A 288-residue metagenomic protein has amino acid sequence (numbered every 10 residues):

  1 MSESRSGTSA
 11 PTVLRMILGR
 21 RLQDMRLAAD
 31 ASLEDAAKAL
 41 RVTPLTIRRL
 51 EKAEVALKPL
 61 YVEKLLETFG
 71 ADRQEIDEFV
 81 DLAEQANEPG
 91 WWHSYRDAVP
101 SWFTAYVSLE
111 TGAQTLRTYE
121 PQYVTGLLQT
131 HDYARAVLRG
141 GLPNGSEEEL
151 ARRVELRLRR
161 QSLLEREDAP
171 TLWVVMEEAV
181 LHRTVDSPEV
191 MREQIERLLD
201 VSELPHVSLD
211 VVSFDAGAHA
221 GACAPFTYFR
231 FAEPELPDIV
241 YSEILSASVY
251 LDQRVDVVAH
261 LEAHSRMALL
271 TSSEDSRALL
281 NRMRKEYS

Functional and structural regions predicted by a protein language model:
S2-R20, D24, A28, L33-K38 (+4 more regions): Interdomain hinge/linker segments and adjacent boundary elements that couple functional modules
E34, P44-L45: Key DNA-contact positions within bacterial/archaeal DNA-binding proteins
R48-L50: Short amphipathic helix-turn modules centered on a small-residue break
V175, V185-S288: C-terminal regulatory/effector modules of DNA-binding transcriptional regulators
